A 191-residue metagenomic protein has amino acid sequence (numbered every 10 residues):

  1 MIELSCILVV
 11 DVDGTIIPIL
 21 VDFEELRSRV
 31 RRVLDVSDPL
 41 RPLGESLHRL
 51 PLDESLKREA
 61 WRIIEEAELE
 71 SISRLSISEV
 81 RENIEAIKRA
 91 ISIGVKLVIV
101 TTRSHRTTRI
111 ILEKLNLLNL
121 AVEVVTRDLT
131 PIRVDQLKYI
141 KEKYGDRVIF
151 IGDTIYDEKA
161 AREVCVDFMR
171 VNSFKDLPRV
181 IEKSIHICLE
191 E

Functional and structural regions predicted by a protein language model:
M1-E45: Active-site neighborhood of HAD-like aspartate-dependent phosphohydrolases
D11, G152-D153: Acidic di-acidic motifs
K57-L69, N119: Short, basic/glycine-rich phosphate-binding loops at helix/coil junctions that contact nucleotide phosphates
L69-I99, V134-D135: Short, acidic loop-to-helix structural element flanking the phosphoryl-transfer center in phosphate-processing enzymes
E85, V134, T154-D157, N172-V180: Short glycine/proline-centered loop/turn elements that form peptide/ligand docking sites
S104-I149, I155-K159: Substrate-recognition "cap/lid" segment bordering the active-site pocket of phosphatases
D153-M169: Acidic, divalent-metal-coordinating active-site segment for phosphoryl/phosphodiester hydrolysis, typified by short
